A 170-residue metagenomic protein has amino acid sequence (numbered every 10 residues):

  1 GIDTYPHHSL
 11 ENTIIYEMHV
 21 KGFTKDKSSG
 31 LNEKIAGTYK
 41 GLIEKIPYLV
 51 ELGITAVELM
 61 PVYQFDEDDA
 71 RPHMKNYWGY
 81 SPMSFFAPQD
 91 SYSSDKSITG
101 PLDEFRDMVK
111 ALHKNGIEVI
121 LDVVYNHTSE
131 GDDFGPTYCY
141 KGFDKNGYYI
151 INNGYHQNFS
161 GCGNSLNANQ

Functional and structural regions predicted by a protein language model:
G1-E17, K25-K34: The feature marks proteins involved in alpha-glucan
K21-G41, P47-Q170: Substrate-binding/active-site clefts of carbohydrate-active enzymes
